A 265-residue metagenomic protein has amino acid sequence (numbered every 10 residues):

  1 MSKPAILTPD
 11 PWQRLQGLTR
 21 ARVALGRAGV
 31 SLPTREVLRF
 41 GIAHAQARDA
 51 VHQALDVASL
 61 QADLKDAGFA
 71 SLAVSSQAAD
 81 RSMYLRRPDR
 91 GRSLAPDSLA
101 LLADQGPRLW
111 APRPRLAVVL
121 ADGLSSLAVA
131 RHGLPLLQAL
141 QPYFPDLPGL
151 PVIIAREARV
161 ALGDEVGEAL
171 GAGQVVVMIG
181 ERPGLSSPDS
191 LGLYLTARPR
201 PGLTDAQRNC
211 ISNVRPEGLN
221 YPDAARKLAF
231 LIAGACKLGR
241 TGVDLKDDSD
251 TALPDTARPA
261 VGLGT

Functional and structural regions predicted by a protein language model:
M1-A28, A100-P112, F230-T265: N-terminal charge/polar-biased segments
S2-P96: Active-site loop/lid in soluble adenylation, ligation, and acyl-transfer enzymes
L55, F69, R131, P135 (+4 more regions): Conserved active-site and cofactor/substrate-binding residues in soluble primary-metabolism enzymes
L64, L140-F144, I232-A235: Hydrophobic, Leu/Ile/Phe/Ala-enriched alpha-helical segments that form helix-helix packing faces
S76-Q77, A121-G123, A155-E157, M178-R182 (+2 more regions): Fold-independent oxyanion-binding glycine-rich loops and adjacent beta-strand/coil segments at enzyme active sites
A79-R81, S126, G184, G202: Short, acidic Gly/Pro/Ser/Thr-rich loop/turn segments
R92-Q105, P112-V119, G123-V175, S186 (+2 more regions): Conserved mixed alpha/beta catalytic, RNA-binding, or beta-rich assembly cores of soluble enzyme, regulatory
E181-T265: C-terminal functional extensions of proteins
